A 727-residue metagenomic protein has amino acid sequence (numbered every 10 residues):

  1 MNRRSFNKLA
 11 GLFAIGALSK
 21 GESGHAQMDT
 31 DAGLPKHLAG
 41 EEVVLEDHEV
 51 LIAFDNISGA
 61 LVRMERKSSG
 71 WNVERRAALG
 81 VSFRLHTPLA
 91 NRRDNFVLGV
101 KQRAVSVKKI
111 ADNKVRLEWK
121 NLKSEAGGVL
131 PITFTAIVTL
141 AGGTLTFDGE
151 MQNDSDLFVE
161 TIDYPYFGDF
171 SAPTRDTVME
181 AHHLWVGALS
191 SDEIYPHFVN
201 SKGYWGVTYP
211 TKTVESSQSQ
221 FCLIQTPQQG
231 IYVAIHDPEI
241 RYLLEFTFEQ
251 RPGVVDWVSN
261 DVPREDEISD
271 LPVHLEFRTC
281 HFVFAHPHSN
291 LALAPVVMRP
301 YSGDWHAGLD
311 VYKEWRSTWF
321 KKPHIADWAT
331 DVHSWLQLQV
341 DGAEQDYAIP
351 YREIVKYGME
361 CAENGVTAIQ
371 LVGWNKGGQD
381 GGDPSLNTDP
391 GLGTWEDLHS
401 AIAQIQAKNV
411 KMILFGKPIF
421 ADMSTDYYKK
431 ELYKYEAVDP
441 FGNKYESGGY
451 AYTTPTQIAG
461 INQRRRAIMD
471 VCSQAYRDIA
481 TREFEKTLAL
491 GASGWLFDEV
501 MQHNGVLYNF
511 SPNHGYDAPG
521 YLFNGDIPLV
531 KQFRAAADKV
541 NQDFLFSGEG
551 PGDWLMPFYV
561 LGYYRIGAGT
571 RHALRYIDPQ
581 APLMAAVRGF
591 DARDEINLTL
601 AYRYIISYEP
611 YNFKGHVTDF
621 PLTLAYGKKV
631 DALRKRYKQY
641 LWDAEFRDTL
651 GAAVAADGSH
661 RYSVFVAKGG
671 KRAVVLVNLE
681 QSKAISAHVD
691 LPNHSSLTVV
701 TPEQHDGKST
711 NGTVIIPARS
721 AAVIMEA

Functional and structural regions predicted by a protein language model:
M1, K20-E42: C-terminal segment of N-terminal export signals and the immediately downstream linker at the start of the mature
S5-A26: N-terminal export signals
G40-S124: Acidic-aromatic substrate-binding/catalytic surfaces of carbohydrate-active enzymes
G59, H288-S289, L293, G525-E703: Active-site-proximal substrate-binding groove within the catalytic cores of carbohydrate-active enzymes
V105, N121-V129, T146, N153-D169 (+10 more regions): Conserved structural scaffold segments of CAZyme catalytic domains across common CAZy folds
P418-K486: Active-site-adjacent "subsite" loops/lids of carbohydrate-active enzymes
V471-L555: Active-site neighborhood of glycoside hydrolase catalytic domains
T710-A727: C-terminal beta-strand-rich structural cap/linker in extracellular carbohydrate-active enzymes
